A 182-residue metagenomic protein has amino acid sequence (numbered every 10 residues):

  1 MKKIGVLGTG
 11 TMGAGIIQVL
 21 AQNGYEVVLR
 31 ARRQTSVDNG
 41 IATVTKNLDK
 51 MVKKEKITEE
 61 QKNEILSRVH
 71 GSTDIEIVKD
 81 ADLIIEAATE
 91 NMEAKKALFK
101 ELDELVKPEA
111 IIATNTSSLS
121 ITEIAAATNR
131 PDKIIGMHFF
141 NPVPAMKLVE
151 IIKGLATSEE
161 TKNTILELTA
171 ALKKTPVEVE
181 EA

Functional and structural regions predicted by a protein language model:
M1-K3, A81, E109: Phosphate-coordination loops involved in phosphoryl transfer and adenosine-cofactor binding
M1-K50, K54: NAD(P)+-binding Rossmann beta1-loop-alpha1 motif at the extreme N-terminus of oxidoreductases
L7, G15, R30, I65 (+4 more regions): Structural motif
Y25, R130, I151-A182: Internal alpha-helical scaffold of NAD(P)-dependent oxidoreductase catalytic cores
M51-L105: A structured beta-alpha segment of the ubiquitous adenosine-cofactor-binding alpha/beta core
A88-V149: Rossmann-like NAD(P)(H) cofactor-binding subdomain of soluble oxidoreductases
